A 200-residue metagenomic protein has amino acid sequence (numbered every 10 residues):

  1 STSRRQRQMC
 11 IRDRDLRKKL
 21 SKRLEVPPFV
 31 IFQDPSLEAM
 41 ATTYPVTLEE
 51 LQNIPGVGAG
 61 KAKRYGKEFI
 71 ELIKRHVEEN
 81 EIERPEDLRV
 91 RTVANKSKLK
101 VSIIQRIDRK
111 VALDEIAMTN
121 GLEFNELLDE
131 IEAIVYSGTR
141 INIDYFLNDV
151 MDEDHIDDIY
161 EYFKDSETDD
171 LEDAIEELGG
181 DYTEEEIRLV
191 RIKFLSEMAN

Functional and structural regions predicted by a protein language model:
S1-R7, I11: Single conserved hydrophobic/aromatic residue that forms the stacking wall/gate of nucleotide- or nucleobase-binding
M9-C10, F69, I187: Generic detector of short, aliphatic-rich beta-strand segments that form the cores of beta-sheets in diverse domain
R14, S21-F69, K96-L99, E123-L128 (+1 more regions): Helix-hairpin-helix
G60-E86: Intrinsically disordered, low-complexity glycine/proline-rich and charged
V77-E172, E176-N200: C-terminal non-catalytic scaffold/interaction domains in large multidomain proteins
